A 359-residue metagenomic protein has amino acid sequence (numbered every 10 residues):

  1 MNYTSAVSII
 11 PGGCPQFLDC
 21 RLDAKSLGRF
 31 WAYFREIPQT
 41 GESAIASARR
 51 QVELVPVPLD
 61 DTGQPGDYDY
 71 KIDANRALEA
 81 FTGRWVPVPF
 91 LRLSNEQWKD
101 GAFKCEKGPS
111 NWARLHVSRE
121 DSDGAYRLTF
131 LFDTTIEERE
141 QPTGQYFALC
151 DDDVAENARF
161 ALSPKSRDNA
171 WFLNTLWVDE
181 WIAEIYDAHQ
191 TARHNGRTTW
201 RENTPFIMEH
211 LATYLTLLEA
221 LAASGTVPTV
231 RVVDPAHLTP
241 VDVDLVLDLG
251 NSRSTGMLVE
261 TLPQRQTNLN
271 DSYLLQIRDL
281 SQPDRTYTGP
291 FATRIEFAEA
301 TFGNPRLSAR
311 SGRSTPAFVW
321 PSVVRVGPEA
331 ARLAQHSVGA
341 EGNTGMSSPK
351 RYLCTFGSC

Functional and structural regions predicted by a protein language model:
N2, L128, V233-Q266: Gly/Thr-rich phosphate-binding beta-strand-loop-beta motif of the actin/hexokinase/Hsp70
N2-M208, Y273-C359: Phosphate-binding loop and its immediate beta->loop->alpha context in nucleotide/phosphate-handling enzymes
N203-H237: Charged, flexible boundary elements
A220, L269-N270, Q276: Basic, glycine-/proline-tolerant helical and adjacent loop/strand elements that line or dock onto nucleic-acid
